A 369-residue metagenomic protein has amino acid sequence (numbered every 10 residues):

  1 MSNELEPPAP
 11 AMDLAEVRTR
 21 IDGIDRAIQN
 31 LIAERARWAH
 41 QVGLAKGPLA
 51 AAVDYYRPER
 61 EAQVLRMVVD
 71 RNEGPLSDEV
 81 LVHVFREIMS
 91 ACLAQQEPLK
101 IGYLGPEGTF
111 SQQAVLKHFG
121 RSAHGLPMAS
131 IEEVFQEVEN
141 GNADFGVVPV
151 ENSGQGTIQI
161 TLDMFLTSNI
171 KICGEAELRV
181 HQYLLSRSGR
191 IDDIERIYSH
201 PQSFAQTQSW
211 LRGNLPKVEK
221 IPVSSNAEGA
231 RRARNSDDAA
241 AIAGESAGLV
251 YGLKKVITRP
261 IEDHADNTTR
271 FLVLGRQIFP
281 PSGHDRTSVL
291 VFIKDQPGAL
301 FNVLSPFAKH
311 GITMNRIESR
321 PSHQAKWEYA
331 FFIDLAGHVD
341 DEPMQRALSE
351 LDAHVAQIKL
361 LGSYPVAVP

Functional and structural regions predicted by a protein language model:
M1-P369: Domain-level signature for soluble enzymes in the chorismate/prephenate branch of the shikimate pathway
